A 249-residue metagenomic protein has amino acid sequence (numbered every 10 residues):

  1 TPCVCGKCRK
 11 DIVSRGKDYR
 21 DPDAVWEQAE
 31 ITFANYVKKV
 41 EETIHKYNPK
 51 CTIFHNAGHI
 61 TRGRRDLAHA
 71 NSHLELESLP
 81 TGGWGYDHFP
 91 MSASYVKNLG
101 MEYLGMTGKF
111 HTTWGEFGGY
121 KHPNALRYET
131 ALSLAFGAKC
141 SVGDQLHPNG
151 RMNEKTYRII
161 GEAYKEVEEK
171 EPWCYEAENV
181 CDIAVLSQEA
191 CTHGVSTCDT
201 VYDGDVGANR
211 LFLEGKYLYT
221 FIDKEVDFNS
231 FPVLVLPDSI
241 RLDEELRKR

Functional and structural regions predicted by a protein language model:
T1-R20, H69-H73, T200: Aromatic- and acidic-residue-enriched segments that line the glycan-binding/catalytic groove of carbohydrate-active
P22-R62, L67-R249: Carbohydrate-binding surfaces of carbohydrate-active enzymes
